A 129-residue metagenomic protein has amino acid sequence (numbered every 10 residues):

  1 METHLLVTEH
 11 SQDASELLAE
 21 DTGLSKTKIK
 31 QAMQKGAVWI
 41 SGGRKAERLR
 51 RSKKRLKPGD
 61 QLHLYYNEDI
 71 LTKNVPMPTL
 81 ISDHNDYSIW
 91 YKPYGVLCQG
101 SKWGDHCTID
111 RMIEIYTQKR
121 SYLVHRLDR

Functional and structural regions predicted by a protein language model:
M1-R129: RNA pseudouridine synthases
